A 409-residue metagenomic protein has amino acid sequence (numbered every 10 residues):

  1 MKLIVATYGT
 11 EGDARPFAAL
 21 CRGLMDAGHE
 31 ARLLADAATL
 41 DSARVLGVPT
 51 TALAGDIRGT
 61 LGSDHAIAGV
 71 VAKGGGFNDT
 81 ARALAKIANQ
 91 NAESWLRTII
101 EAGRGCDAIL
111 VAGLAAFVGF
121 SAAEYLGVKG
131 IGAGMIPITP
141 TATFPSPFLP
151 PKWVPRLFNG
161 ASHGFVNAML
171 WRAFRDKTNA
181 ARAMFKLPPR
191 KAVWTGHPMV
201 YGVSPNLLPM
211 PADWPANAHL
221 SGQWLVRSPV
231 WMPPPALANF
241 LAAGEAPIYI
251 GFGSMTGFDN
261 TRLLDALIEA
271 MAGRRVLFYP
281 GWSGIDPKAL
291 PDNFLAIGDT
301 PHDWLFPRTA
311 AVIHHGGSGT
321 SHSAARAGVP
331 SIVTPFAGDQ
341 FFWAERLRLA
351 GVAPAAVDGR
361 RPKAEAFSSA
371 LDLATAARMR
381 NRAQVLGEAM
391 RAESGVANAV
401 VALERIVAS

Functional and structural regions predicted by a protein language model:
M1-E11, P16-R32, A38-V48, T80-A83 (+5 more regions): Nucleotide-activated sugar donor-binding and catalytic core shared by glycosyltransferases and related lipid-linked
L34-D36, L53-D56, A112, A133-G134 (+4 more regions): Generic beta-sheet signal
L34-L40, L114-V118, S204-L207, P280-D286: Short, polar loop motifs at secondary-structure junctions
L34-T80, P155-F158: Conserved nucleotide-sugar phosphate-binding/catalytic loop shared by glycosyltransferases and other
L40-D41, I57-L61, I136-T143, P147 (+1 more regions): Short gly/pro/ser/thr-enriched loop/turn and capping motifs at secondary-structure boundaries
A66-V118, F158-T195: Conserved nucleotide-sugar donor-binding subdomain of glycosyltransferases
Q90-G160, N206-L207: Conserved nucleotide-sugar donor-interacting segment of glycosyltransferase catalytic cores, predominantly GT-B
V203-A311: Donor-nucleotide binding loops and adjacent catalytic segments primarily of GT-B fold Leloir glycosyltransferases
